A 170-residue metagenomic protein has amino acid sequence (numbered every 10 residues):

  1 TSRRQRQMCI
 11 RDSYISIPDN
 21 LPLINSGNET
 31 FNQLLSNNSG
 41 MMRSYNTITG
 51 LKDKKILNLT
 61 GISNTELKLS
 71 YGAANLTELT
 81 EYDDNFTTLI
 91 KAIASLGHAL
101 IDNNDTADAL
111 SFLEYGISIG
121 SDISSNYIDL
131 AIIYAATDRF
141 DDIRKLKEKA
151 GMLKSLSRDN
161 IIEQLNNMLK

Functional and structural regions predicted by a protein language model:
T1-I10: Single conserved hydrophobic/aromatic residue that forms the stacking wall/gate of nucleotide- or nucleobase-binding
N38-D83, A107-L113: Repeat-mediated protein-protein interaction surfaces in helical alpha-solenoids
A92-I93, Y127: TPR repeat positional signature
S125-N126, N160: TPR alpha-solenoid repeat register
